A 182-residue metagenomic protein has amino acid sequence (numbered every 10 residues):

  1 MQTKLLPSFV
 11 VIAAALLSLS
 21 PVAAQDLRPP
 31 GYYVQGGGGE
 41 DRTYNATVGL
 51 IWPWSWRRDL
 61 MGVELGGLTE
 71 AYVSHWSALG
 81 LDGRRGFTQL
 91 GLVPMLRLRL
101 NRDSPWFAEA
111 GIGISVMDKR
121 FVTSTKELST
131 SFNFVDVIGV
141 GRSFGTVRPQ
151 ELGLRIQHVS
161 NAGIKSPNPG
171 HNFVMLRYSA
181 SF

Functional and structural regions predicted by a protein language model:
M1-L27: Cleavable N-terminal export/targeting peptides
V22-P29, S55-L65, L100-W106, T146-P149: Short loop/turn motifs that connect adjacent beta-strands in outer-membrane beta-barrel proteins
G31-Y33, G66-L68, F107-E109, E151-G153 (+1 more regions): Residue-level detector of the transmembrane beta-barrel scaffold of outer-membrane proteins
Q35-G36, L79-D82, V122-L128, N161-S166: Extracellular loop and loop/strand-boundary signature of outer-membrane beta-barrel proteins
G36-R42, W52, A71-S77, I112-D118 (+2 more regions): Transmembrane beta-strands of outer-membrane beta-barrel pores
G38, W52-W54, L98-L100, R142-F144 (+1 more regions): Residue-level signature of outer-membrane beta-barrel architecture
R42-A46, G86-L92, F132-D136, G170-V174: Residues that define the transmembrane beta-barrel architecture of outer-membrane proteins
A46-L50, F144, G170-F182: Outer-membrane beta-barrel "beta-signal"
